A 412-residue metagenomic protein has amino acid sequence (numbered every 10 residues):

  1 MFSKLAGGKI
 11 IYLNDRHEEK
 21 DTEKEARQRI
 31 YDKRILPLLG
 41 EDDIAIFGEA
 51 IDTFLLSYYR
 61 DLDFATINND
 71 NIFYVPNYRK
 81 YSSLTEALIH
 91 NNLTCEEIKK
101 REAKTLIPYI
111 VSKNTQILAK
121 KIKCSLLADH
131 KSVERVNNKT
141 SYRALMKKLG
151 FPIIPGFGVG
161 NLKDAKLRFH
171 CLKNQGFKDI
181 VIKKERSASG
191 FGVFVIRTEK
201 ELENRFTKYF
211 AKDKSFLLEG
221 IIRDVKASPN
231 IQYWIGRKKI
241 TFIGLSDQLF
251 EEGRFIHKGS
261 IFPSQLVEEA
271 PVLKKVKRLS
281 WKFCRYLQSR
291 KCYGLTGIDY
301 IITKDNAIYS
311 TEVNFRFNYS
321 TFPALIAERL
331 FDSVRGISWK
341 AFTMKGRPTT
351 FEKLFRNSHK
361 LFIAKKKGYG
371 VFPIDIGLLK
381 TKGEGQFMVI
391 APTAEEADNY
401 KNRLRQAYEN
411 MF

Functional and structural regions predicted by a protein language model:
M1-K131: ATP-binding N-terminal substructure of ATP-dependent carboxylate-amine bond-forming enzymes
Q116, K120-F191: A conserved helix-loop-beta module that forms one wall/lid of the active-site cleft in ATP-utilizing catalytic domains
P152-I154, Q175-V181, V195-V225, Y286: Conserved ATP-binding module of the ATP-grasp superfamily
I182, S187-F194, E219-Y233, S246: Extended catalytic-interface subdomain
T198, W234-I240, T303-N306: Short acidic-glycine loop/turn motifs at beta-strand connectors
D224-V225, I231-K282, N314-F342: ATP-dependent carboxylate/phosphate-activation module, predominantly the ATP-grasp catalytic core and closely related
F255-D305, T343-K367: A long amphipathic alpha-helix within ATP-dependent nucleotide-binding catalytic cores
F331-F412: Peripheral (often C-terminal) accessory segments that flank ATP-dependent C-N-forming ligase machineries
